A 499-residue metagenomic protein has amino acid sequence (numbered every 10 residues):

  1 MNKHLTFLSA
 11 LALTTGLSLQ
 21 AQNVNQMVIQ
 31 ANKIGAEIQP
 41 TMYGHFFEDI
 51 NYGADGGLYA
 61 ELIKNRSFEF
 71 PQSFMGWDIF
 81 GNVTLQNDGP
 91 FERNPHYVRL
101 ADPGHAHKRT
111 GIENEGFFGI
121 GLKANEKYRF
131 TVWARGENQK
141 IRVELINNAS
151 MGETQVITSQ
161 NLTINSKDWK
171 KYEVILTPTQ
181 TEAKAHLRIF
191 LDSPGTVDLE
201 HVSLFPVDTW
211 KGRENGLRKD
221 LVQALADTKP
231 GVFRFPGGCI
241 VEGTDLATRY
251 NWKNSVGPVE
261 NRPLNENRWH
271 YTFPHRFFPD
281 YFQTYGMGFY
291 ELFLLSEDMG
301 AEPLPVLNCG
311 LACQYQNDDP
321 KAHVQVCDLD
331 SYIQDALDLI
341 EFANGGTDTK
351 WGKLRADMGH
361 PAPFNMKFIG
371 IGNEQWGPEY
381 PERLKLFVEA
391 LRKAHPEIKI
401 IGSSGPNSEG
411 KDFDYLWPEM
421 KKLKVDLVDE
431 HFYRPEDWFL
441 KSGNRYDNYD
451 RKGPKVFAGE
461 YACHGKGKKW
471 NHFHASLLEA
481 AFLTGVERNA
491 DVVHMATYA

Functional and structural regions predicted by a protein language model:
M1-V24: Bacterial Sec-dependent N-terminal signal peptides
Q22-T284, E302-L304, N317-D330, L337 (+4 more regions): Extracellular and organelle-lumenal recognition/adhesion modules and their flexible linkers in secreted
T41-F47, G231-F235, P303-L307, K367-I371 (+4 more regions): Hydrophobic faces of well-ordered beta-strands that scaffold small-molecule active sites in alpha/beta enzyme cores
E48-I50, D192, F235-I240, N308-G310 (+5 more regions): Active-site beta-loop-alpha junctions enriched in small/polar residues
Q139, A183-A185, K229-G231, M299-P303 (+5 more regions): Short, well-ordered coil/turn segments that N-cap beta-strands
L294-L295, V388-R392, P396-K399, W417-A499: Catalytic-core region of carbohydrate-active enzymes that cleave or remodel glycosidic bonds
Q314-V324, S331, A356, H360-P363 (+2 more regions): Substrate-binding cleft/loops of secretory-pathway carbohydrate-active enzymes
E341-P363: Short mixed-charge
